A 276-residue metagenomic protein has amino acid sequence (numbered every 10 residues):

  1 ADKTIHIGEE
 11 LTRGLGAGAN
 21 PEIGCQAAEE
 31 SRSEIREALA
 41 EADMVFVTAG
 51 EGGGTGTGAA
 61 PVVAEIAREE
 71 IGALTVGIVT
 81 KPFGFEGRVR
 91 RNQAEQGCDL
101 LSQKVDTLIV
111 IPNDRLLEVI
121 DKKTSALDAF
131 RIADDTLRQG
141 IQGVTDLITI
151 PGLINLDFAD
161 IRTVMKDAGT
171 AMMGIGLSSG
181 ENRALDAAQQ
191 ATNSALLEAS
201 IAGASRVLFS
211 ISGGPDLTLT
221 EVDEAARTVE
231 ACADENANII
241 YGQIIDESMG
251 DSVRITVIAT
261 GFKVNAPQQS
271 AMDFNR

Functional and structural regions predicted by a protein language model:
A1-R276: Tubulin/FtsZ superfamily GTPase core signature
